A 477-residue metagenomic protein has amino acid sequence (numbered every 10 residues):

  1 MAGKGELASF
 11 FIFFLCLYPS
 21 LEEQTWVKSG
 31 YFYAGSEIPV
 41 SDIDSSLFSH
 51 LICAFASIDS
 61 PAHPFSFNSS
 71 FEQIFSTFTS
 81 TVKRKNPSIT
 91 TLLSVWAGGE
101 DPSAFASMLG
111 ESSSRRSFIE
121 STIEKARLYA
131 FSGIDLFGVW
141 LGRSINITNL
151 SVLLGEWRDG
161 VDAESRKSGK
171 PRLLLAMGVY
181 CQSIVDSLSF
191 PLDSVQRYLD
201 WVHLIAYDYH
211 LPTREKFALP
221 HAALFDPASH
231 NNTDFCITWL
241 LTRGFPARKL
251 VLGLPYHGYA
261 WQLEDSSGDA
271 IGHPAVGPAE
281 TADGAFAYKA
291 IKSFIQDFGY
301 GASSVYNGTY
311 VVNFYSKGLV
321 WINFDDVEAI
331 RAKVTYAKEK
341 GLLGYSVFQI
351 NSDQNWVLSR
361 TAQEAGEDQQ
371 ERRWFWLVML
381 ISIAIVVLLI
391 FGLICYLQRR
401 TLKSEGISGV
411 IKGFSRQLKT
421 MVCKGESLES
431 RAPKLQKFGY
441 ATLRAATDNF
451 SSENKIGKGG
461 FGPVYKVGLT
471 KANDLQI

Functional and structural regions predicted by a protein language model:
A2-E6, C16-A126, S151, E156 (+1 more regions): Glycan-recognition patch characteristic of GH18 chitinases/ENGases and related GlcNAc/peptidoglycan-binding proteins
K4-E22, Q363, I381-I385, R444: Cleavable N-terminal signal peptides of Sec/SRP-targeted secreted and luminal proteins
F32-F48, G110-L128, S183-V195, T233-I237 (+1 more regions): Short, acidic/polar
L51, L136, W157, V202 (+3 more regions): Conserved, mostly hydrophobic/aromatic
S60-Q73, V139-S293: Substrate-binding surface in catalytic domains of secreted glycosidases
I74, Y259-Q262, L319, D325-I381: Acidic/aromatic/glycine-rich contiguous surface patches that form carbohydrate-binding/processing clefts and analogous
F78, P87, S94-W96, E100 (+4 more regions): Glycan-binding loop/region signatures in secreted carbohydrate-active enzymes
F375-I477: Membrane-proximal cytoplasmic juxtamembrane segment of single-pass receptors with intracellular kinase/kinase-homology
